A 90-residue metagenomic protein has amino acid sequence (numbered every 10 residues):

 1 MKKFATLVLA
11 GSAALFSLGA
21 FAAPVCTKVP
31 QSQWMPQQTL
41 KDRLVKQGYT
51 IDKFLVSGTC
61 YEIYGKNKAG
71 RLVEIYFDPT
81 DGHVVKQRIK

Functional and structural regions predicted by a protein language model:
M1-V8: Bacterial N-terminal signal peptides that target proteins for export
S17-G19: N-terminal signal peptide c-region/cleavage motif recognized by signal peptidases
T27-T50: Short, non-transmembrane alpha-helical segments in secretory-pathway proteins
L44, I63-K66, F77, G82: Conserved histidines in hydrophobic membrane contexts and catalytic metal-binding motifs
D52-V56: Surface-exposed patches in mature extracellular/periplasmic domains of secreted proteins
K68-G70: Glycine-centered tight beta-turn/hairpin loop motif at sheet-sheet or coil-to-beta transitions
V84-K90: A short, surface-exposed interaction/processing loop segment used at functional sites
